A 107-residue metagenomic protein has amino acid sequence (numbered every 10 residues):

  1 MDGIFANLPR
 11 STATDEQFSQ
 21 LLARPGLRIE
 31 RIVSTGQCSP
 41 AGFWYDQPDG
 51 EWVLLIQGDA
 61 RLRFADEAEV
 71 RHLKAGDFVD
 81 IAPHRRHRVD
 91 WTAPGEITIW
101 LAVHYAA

Functional and structural regions predicted by a protein language model:
M1-W44: A short, N-terminal "cap"/entry segment at the start of jelly-roll beta-barrel domains of the cupin/DSBH fold
P25, P48, R85: A generic "binding-loop/recognition-motif" signal
G26, E67, P94-E96: Short strand-connecting beta-turns/loops that link adjacent beta-strands
R28, R61-R63, R88, I99: General beta-strand recognition
Y45-Q47, W52-A75: A short beta-strand-loop-beta hairpin characteristic of the jelly-roll/cupin
R61, E69, F78-V79, P83-V89: Histidine-centered metal-chelating micro-motifs
K74, P83-A107: Ligand-binding loop in jelly-roll beta-barrel domains
